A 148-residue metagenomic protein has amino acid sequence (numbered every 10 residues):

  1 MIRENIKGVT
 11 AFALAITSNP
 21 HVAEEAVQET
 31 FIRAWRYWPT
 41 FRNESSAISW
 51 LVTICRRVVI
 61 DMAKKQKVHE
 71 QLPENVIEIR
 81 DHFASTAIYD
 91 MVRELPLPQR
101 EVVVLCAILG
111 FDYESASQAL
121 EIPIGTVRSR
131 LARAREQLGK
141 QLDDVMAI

Functional and structural regions predicted by a protein language model:
M1-A11, H21-E24: A short, charge-rich alpha-helical start-of-domain segment used by transcription regulators
I6, T10, F31, P96 (+2 more regions): C-terminal flanking helix
H21, E114, G125: Residues within helix-turn-helix
E25-I32, R36, S45-R57: Structural recognition of an alpha-helix C-terminal capping motif at a helix-to-coil junction
T40-N43, V52-P73, R133: Arg/Lys-rich amphipathic alpha helix in sigma70-family domain 2
I60, L120-I148: DNA-recognition helix of helix-turn-helix
D61, Q66-V92, D112, A147: Internal acidic/polar
V102-C106: A short pre-motif secondary-structure segment
